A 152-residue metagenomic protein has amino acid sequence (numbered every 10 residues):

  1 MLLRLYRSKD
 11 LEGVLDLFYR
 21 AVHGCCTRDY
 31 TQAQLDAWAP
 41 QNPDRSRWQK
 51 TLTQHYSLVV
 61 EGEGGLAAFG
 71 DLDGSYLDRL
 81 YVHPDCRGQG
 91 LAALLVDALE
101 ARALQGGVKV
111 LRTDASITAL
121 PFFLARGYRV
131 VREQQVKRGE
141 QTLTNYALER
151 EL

Functional and structural regions predicted by a protein language model:
L2-D16: A short beta-loop-alpha structural element at the N-terminal edge of CoA-dependent acyl/N-acetyltransferase catalytic
L15, Y19-S46: Conserved GNAT-fold acetyl-CoA-binding loop/helix
H55-A68: Conserved beta-hairpin
D73-D85, A93: Conserved acetyl-CoA binding element of GNAT-fold acetyltransferases
D78, K109, R129: Short acidic/polar active-site loop segments enriched in Thr and Asp
G88-A101, A125: Conserved acetyl-CoA-binding loop-helix of GNAT-fold acetyltransferases
A103-S116: Conserved GNAT acetyl-CoA-binding A-motif
R112-D114, R129-A147: Conserved catalytic-core motifs of GNAT/GCN5-like acyltransferases
